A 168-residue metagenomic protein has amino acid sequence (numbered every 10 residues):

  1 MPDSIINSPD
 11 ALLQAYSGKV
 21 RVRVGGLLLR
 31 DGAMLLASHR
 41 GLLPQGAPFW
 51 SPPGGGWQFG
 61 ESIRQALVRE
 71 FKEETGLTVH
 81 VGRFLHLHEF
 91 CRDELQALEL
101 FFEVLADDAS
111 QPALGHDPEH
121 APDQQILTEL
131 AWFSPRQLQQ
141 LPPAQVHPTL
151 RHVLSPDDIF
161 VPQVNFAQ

Functional and structural regions predicted by a protein language model:
M1-G25: Acidic, metal-coordinating catalytic segment for phosphate/diphosphate chemistry, firing primarily on the Nudix
G18, P44, H88-R92: Short, solvent-exposed loop/turn segments at secondary-structure junctions
K19-R21, L29, P44-Q45, A97 (+1 more regions): A generic fold-level signal
G25-L27, A33-L35, E99-E103: Residues embedded in well-ordered beta-strands
R30-E73, L77: Conserved Nudix-box catalytic region and its N-terminal flanking loop in Nudix hydrolases and closely related
W57-H80, F90-A144: Unchanged
G82-H86: Conserved S-adenosyl-L-methionine
H147-Q168: Charged phosphate-binding loop/patch that engages nucleotide di/tri-phosphates or the phosphate backbone of nucleic
